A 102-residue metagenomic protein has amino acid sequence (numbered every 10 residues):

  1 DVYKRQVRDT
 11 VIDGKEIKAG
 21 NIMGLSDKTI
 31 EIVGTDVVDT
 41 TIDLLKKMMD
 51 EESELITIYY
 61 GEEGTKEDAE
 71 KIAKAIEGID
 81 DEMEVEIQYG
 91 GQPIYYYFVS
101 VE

Functional and structural regions predicted by a protein language model:
V2-Y3: Short, small-residue-biased leader/transition segments that mark boundaries at the very start of proteins
I12-V38, L44-A73, F98-E102: Glycine-rich phosphate/diphosphate-binding loops and the adjacent beta-loop-alpha structural elements that coordinate
M49-E52, I79, G90-G91: A structural signal for short secondary-structure junctions
I76-V85: Structural alpha-beta junctions
V85-E102: C-terminal edge-of-domain segments
